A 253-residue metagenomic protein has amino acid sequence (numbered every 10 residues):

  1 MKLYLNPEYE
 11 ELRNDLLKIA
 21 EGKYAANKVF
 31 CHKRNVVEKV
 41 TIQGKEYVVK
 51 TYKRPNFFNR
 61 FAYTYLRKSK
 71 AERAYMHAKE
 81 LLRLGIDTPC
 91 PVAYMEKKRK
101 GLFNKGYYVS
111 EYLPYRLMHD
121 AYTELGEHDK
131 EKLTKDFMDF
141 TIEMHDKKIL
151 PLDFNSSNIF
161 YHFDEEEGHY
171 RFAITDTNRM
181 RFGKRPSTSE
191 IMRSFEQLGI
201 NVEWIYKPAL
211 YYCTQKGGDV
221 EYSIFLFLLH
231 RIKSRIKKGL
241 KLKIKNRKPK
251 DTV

Functional and structural regions predicted by a protein language model:
M1-Y47, K68-Y75, M180, V220-V253: Nucleotide/phosphate-binding site architecture used for ATP/NTP-dependent chemistry
L17-L117, I142, D146, K245: Conserved ATP-binding subdomain of kinase catalytic cores across diverse folds
R99-N104, D164-R171: Short, solvent-exposed loop/turn segments that connect beta-strands within catalytic domains and beta-strand-rich
M118-G126: AlphaC helix of the protein kinase catalytic domain
D129-F140: Conserved alphaE helix
D146-S156: Catalytic-loop of the protein kinase fold
F154-D164: Hydrophobic residue at the +6 position relative to the catalytic HRD Asp in the kinase catalytic loop
H169-P249: C-lobe/activation-segment region of protein kinase-like
